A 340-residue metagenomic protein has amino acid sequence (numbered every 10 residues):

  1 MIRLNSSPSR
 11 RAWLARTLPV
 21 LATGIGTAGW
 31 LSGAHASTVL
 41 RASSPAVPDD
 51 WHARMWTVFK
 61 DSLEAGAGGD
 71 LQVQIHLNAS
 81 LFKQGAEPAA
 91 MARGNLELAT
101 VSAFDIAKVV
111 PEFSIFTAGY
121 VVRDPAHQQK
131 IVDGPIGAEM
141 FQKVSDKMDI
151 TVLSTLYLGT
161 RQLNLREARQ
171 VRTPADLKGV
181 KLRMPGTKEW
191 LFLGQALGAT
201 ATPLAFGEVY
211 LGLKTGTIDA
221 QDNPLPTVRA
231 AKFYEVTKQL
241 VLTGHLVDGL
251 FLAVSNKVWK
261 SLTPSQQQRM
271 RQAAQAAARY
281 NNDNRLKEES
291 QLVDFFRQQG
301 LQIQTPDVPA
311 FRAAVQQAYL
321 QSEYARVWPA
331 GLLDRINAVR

Functional and structural regions predicted by a protein language model:
I2-P8, A15-G26, S37-H127, I136 (+1 more regions): N-terminal secretory/targeting leader peptides
L31-G33: N-terminal signal peptide c-region/cleavage motif recognized by signal peptidases
F141: Conserved glycine-rich "GG(E/T)P / GGGxP" loop and the immediately following alpha-helix in the radical SAM core
